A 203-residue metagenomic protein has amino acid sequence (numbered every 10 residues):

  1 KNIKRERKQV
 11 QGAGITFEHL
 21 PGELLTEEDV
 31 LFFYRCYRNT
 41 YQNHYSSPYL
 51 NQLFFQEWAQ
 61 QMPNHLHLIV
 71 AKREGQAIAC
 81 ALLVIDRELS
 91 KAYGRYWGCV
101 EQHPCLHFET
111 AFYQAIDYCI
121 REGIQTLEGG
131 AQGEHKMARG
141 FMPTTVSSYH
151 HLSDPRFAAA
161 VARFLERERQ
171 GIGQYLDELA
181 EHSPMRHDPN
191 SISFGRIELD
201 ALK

Functional and structural regions predicted by a protein language model:
K1-C105, H151, S183-K203: A conserved beta-strand-loop-helix scaffold within acyl/acetyltransferase catalytic domains
N2, T40, F54-Q56, F112 (+4 more regions): Sparse, context-dependent recognition of short Cys/His-centered cofactor- or disulfide-binding micro-motifs
E6, Q42-Y45, F108-E109, Y118-R121 (+2 more regions): Glycine-rich loops and low-complexity Gly/Arg-rich segments that provide flexible linkers or classic glycine-based
G14, Y37-Y45, C119, G123 (+3 more regions): A generic secondary-structure signal for well-formed alpha-helical elements
L20, Y34, L50, H67 (+7 more regions): General N-terminal targeting signals
L89-P155, A162-R163: Acyl-donor binding region in acyl/amide transferases
G129-K203: Conserved catalytic-core subdomain
